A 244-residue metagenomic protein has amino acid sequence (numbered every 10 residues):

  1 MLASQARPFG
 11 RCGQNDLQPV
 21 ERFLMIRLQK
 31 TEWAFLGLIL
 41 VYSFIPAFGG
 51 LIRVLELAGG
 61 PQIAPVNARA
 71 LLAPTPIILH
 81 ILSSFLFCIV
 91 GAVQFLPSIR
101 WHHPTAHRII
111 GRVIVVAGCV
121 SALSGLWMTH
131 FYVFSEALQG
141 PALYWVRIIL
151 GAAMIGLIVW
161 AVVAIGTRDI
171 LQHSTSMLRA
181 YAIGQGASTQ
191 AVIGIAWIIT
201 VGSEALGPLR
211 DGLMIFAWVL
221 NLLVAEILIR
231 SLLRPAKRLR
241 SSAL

Functional and structural regions predicted by a protein language model:
C12, Q18-L244: Alpha-helical membrane insertion/targeting regions
